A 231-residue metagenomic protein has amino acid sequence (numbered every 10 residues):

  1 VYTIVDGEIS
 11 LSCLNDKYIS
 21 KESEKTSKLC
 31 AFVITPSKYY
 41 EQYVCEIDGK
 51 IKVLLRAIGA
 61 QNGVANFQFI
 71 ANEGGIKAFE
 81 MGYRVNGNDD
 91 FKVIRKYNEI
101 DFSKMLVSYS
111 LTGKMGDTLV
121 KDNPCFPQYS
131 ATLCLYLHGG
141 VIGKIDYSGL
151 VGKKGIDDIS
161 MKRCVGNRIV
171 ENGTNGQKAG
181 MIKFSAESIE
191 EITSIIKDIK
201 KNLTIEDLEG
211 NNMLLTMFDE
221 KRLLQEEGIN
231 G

Functional and structural regions predicted by a protein language model:
V1-Y2, G143: PAS-family sensory/regulatory modules and their coupling/dimerization elements
Y2, Q61-E73, T118, L214-D219: A short glycine-rich, hydrophobically flanked beta-strand micro-motif that places a catalytic Asp/Glu for divalent metal
Y2-A60, V64, A71, G82-S110 (+1 more regions): ATP-dependent carboxylate/phosphate-activation module, predominantly the ATP-grasp catalytic core and closely related
L11-C13, E80, D158, M181: Extracellular/lumenal ectodomain signal focusing on beta-strand-rich modules and carbohydrate-recognition contexts
C13-D16, E80, L137, R163: Pocket-edge structural micro-motifs
F69, E80-Y83, L137, A186: Active-site proximal loops enriched in glycine and acidic residues that flank catalytic Cys/His/Asp and coordinate
G75-K77: Conserved protein kinase catalytic/activation segment
V107-G231: Peripheral (often C-terminal) accessory segments that flank ATP-dependent C-N-forming ligase machineries
